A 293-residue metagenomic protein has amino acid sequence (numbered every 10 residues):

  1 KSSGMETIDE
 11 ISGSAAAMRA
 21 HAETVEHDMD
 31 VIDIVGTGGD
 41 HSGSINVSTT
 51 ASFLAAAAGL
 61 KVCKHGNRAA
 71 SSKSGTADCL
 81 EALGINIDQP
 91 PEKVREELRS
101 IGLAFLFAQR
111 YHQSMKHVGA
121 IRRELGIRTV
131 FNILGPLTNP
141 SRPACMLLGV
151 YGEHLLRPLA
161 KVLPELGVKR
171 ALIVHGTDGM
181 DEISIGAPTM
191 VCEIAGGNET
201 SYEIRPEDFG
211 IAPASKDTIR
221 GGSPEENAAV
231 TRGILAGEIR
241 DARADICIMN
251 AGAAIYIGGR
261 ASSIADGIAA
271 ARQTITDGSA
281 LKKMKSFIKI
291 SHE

Functional and structural regions predicted by a protein language model:
K1-S3, R99: Amphipathic alpha-helical segments that form the core helices of the histone-fold
G4-A70: Active-site cofactor/substrate anionic-group-binding motifs, chiefly glycine- and Lys/Arg-rich phosphate-binding loops
A20-E23, G43-S44, G59, E81-D88 (+1 more regions): Glycine-rich anion-binding loops and their surrounding alpha/beta cores
T37, T49-T50, T76, T129 (+2 more regions): Ser/Thr-centric signal marking residues that sit in or immediately flank functional binding/regulatory motifs
R68-I85: Active-site-proximal loop->helix
